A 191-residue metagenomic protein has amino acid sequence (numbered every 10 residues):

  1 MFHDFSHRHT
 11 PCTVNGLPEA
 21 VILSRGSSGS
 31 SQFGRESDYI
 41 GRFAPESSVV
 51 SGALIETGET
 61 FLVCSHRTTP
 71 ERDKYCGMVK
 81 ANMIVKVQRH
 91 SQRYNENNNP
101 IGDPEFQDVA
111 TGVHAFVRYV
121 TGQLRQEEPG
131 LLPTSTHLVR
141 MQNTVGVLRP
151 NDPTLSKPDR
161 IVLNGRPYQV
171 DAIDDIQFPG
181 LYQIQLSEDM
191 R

Functional and structural regions predicted by a protein language model:
M1-L17: Short Lys/Arg-enriched alpha/beta "domain-start" segment
C12-R191: Short, conserved turn/kink motifs that form compact alpha/beta structural patches or helix kinks used as
